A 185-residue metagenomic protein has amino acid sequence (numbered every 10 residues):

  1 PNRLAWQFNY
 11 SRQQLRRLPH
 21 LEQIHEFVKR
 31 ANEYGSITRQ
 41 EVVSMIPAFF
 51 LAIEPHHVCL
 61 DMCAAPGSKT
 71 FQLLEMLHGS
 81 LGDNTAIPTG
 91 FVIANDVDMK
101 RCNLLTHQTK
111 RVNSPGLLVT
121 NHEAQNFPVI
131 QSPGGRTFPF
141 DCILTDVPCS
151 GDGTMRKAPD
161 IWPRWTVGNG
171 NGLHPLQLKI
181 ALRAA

Functional and structural regions predicted by a protein language model:
P1-A185: S-adenosylmethionine
